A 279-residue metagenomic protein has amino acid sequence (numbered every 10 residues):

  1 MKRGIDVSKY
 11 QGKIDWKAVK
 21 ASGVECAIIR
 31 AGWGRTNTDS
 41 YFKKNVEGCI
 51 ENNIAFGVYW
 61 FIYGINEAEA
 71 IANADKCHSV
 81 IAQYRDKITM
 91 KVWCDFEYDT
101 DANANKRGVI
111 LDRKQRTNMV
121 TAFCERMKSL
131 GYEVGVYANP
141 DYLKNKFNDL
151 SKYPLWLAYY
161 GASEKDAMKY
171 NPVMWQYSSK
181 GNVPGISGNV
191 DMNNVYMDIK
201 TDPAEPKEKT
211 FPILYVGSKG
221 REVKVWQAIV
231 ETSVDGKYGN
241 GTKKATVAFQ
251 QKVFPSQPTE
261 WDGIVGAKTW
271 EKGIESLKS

Functional and structural regions predicted by a protein language model:
M1-A122, K128-L130: Substrate-binding cleft of extracellular glycoside hydrolase catalytic domains
M1-Q11, K17-A21, N148-E208: Functionally critical loop-and-helix segments that line ligand-binding/catalytic clefts of soluble enzyme domains
D6-S8, T201-K237, S276-S279: Acidic, Ser/Thr/Pro/Gly-enriched interdomain connector segments
S22, V80-Q83, R221-E222, V234 (+2 more regions): Catalytic phosphate/metal-binding cores of nucleic-acid and nucleotide-processing enzymes, i.e., regions that mediate
F56, E133-G135, L155: Hydrophobic anchor at the start of a short beta-strand that flanks the dinucleotide cofactor-binding loop
M127-K144: Aromatic-lined carbohydrate-recognition surfaces of secreted/lumenal glycan-active proteins
T246-Q250: Conserved hydrophobic/aromatic packing and binding residues within compact polymer-binding modules
